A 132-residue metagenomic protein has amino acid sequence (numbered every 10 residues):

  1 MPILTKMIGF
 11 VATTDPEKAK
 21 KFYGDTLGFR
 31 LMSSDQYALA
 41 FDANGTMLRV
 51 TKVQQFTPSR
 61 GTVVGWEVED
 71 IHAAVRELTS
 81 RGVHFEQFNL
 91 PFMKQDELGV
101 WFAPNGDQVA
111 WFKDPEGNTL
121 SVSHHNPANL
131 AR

Functional and structural regions predicted by a protein language model:
M1-K18, M47, G61-V64, S123-R132: N-terminal beta-strand motif that seeds the catalytic metal site of vicinal oxygen chelate
M1-P2, W66, V75-R132: Vicinal oxygen chelate
L4, F10-L48, V53-Q55, A73 (+1 more regions): Core segments of cupin and vicinal oxygen chelate
D15, D70, D114-E116: Acidic active-site catalytic centers that drive phospho-/nucleotidyl reactions and related ester hydrolyses
R30-E69, E86-Q87, D96-L98, P104-N105 (+1 more regions): Conserved short beta-strand elements that form part of the metal-binding/catalytic scaffold of enzyme active sites
